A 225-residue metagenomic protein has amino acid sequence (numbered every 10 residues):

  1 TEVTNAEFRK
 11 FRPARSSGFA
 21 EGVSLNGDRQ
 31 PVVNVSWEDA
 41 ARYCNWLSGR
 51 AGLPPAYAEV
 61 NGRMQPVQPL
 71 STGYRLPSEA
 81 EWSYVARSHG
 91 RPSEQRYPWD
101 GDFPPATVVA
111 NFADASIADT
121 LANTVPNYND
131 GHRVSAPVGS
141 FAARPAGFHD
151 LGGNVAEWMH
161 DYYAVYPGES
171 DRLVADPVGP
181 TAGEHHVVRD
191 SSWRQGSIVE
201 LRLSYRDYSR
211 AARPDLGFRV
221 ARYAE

Functional and structural regions predicted by a protein language model:
T1-F19, D28-S48, G153, G217-V220 (+1 more regions): A short glycine-rich, aromatic-capped structural motif
G22: Glycine-rich cofactor-pocket loops
N26, W37-R206, R210: Functional-site microenvironments in short loops/helix caps that host divalent-cation chemistry
R210-F218: Short glycine/proline-enriched turn or capping motifs at secondary-structure junctions
